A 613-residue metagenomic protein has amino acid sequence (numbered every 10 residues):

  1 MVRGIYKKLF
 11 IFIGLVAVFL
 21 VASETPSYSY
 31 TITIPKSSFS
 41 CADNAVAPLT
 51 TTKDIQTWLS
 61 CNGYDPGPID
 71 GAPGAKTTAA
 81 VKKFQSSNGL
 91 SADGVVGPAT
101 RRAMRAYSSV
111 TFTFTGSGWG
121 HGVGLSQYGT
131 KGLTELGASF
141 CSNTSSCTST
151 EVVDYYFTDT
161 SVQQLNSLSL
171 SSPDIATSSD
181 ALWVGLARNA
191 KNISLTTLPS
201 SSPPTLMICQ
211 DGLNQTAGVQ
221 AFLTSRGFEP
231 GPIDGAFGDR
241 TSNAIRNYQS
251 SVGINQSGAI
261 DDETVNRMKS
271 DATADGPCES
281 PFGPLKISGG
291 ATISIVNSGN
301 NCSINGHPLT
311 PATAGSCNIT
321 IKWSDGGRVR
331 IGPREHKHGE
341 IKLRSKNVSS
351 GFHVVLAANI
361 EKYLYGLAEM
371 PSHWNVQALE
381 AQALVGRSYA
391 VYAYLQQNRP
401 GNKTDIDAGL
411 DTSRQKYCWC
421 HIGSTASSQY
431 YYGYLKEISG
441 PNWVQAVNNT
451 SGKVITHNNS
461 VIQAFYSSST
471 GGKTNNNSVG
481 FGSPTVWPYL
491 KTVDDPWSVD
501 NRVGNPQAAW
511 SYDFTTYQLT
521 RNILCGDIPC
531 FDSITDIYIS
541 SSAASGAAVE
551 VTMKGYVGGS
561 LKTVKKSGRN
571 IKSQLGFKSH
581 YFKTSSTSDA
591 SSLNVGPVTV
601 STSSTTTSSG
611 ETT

Functional and structural regions predicted by a protein language model:
V2-I11: Bacterial N-terminal signal peptides that target proteins for export
F10, L15-G67, P73-G227, G231 (+1 more regions): Conserved, single-site charged/polar hotspot
